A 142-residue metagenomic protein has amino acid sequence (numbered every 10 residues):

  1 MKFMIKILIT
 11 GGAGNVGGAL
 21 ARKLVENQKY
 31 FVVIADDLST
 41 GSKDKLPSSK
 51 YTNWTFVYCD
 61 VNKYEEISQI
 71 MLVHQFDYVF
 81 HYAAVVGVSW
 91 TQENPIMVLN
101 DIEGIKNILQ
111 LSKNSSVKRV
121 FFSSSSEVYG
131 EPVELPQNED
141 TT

Functional and structural regions predicted by a protein language model:
M1-T142: N-terminal Rossmann-like NAD(P)+-binding domain of SDR-like oxidoreductases, especially those catalyzing
